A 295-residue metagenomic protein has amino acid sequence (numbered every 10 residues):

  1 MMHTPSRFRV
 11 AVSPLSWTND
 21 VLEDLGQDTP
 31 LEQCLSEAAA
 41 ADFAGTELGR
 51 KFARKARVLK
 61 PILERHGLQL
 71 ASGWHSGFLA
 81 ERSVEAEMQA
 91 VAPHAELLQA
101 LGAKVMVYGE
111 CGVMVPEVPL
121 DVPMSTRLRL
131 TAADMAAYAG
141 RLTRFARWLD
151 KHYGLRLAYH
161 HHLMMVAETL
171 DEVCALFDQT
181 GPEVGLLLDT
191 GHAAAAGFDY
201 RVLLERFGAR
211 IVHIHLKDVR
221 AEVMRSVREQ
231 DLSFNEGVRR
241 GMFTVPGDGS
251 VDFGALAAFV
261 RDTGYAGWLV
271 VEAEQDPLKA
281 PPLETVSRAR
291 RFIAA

Functional and structural regions predicted by a protein language model:
M1-V105, A136, T143-R144, K151 (+4 more regions): N-terminal pre-domain/capping segments
R9-P14, A71, V105-C111, A209-V227 (+2 more regions): Non-cysteine beta-strand/loop elements that form the S-adenosyl-L-methionine
L15-W17, G49-K51, H75-L79, C111-V113 (+5 more regions): Active-site beta-loop-alpha junctions enriched in small/polar residues
L25-T29, V113-P123, M224-E236: Short, flexible, mixed-charge acidic loops at enzyme active sites
T46, G140-S250: Acidic/histidine-rich catalytic cores of soluble enzymes
V84-L188: Active-site acidic/histidine proton-transfer and metal-coordination neighborhood in alpha/beta enzyme cores
G247-D262: A short, acidic, amphipathic alpha-helical segment used as a generic capping/interface helix at domain edges
V270-P281, T285: A short, acidic, flexible beta-alpha connecting loop/helix-capping segment that sits on the rim of active
